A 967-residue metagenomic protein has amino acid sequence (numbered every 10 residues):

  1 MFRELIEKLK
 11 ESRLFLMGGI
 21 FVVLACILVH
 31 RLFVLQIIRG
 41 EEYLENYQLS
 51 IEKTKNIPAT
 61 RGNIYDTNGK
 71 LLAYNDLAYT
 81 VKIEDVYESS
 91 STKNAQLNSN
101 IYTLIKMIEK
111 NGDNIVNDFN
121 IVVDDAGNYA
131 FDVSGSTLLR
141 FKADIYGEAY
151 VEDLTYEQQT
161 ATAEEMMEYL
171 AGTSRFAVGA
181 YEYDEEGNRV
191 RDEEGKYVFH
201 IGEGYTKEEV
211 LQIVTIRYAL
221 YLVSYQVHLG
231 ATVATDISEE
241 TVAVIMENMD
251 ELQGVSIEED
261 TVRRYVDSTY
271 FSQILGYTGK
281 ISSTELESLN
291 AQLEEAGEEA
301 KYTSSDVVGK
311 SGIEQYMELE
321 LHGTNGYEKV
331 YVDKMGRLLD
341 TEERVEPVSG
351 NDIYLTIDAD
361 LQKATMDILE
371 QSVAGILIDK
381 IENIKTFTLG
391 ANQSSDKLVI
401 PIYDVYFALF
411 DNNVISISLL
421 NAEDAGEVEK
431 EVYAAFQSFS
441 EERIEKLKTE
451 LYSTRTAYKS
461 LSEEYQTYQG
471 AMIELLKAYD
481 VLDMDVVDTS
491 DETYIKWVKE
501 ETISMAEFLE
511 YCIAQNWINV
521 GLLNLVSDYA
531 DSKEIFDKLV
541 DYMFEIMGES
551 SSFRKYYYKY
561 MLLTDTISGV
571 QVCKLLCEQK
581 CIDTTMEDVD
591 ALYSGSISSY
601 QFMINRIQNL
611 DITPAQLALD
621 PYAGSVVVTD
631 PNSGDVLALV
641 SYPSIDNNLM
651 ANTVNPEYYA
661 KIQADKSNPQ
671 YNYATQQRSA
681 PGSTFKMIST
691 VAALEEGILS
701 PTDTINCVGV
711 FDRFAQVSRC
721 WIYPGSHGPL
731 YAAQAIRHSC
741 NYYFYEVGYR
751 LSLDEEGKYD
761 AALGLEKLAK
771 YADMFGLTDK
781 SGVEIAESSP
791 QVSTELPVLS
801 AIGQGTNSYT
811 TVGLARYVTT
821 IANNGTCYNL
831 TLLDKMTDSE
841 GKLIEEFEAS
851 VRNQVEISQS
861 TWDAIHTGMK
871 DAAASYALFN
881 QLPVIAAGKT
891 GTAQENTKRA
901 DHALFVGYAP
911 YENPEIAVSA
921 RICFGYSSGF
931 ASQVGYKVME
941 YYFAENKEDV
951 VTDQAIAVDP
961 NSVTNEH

Functional and structural regions predicted by a protein language model:
M1-I607, A615-S625, P631, S644 (+3 more regions): Membrane-proximal periplasmic segments of bacterial cell-envelope enzymes, especially penicillin-binding proteins
R31, G69, I101-T103, I245 (+9 more regions): Active-site SXXK
I51-K53, K82-K93, V227-T235, K301-S304 (+9 more regions): Second-shell loop/turn segments in exported
G62-Y65, V266-S272, G276-I281, L286-N290 (+6 more regions): Active-site beta-strand/loop architecture of penicillin-binding DD-peptidases
N351-D352, S395, V399-E445, S453 (+3 more regions): Conserved catalytic neighborhood of penicillin-recognizing serine enzymes
N351-T356, A618-G624, E657-F685, P701-I705 (+1 more regions): Short active-site loop at a secondary-structure junction that contains or immediately precedes the catalytic residue(s)
A623, V717-G725, E756-V798: Mid-domain, small-residue-enriched loop/turn segments at the edges of structured enzyme/sensor domains
N648-M650, F685, L694-F714, G825-M836: Short, well-structured active-site flanking segments
